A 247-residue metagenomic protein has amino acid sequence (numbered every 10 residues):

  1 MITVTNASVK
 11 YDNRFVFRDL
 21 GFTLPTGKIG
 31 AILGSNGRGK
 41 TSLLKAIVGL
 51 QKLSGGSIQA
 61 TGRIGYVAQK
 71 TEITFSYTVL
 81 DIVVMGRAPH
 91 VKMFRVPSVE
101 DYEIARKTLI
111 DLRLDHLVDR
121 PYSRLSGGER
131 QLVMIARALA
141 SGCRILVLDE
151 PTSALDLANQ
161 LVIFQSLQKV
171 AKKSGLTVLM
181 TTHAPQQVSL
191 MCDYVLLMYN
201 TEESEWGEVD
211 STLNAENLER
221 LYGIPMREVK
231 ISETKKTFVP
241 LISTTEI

Functional and structural regions predicted by a protein language model:
I2, F17-D19: Conserved structural motif at the start of ABC-family nucleotide-binding domains
L33-S35: The feature captures the beta-strand-to-loop junction immediately N-terminal to the Walker
V48: Helix-to-loop junction immediately C-terminal to a conserved catalytic motif
V84, V99-L117, G142: Conserved ABC ATPase "signature" region
P121-L125, E129: Conserved ABC ATPase signature
L146-E150: Catalytic Walker B motif of ABC-type/P-loop ATPase nucleotide-binding domains
T182-H183: H-loop/switch region of ABC-family ATPase nucleotide-binding domains
